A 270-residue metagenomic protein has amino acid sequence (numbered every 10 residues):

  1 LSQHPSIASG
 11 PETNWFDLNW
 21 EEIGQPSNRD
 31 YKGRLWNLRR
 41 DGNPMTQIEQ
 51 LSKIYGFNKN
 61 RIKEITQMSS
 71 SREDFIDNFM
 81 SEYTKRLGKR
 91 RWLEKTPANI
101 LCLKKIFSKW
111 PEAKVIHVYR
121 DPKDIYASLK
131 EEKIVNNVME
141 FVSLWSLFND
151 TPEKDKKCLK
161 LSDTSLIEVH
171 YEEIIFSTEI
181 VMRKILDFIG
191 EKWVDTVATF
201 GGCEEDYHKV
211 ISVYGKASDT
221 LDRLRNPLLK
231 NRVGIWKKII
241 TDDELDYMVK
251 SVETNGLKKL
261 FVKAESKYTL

Functional and structural regions predicted by a protein language model:
L1-I7: A conserved segment at the C-terminal end of the G1
S6, Q25, I134-V135, T254-L257: Residue-level marker of structural boundaries
I7, L166, F261-V262: Short glycine-aromatic motifs
A8-E94, N99, E153, C158 (+2 more regions): PAPS-dependent sulfation machinery
D17-N19, I125, C203: Generic structural signal for helix capping and beta-alpha/helix-loop junctions
E22, S70, K130, N149 (+2 more regions): PAPS-dependent sulfotransferases, especially Golgi type II membrane carbohydrate sulfotransferases
S69-R86, I100-K105, K109, A113-A198 (+2 more regions): PAPS-dependent sulfotransferase catalytic domain
